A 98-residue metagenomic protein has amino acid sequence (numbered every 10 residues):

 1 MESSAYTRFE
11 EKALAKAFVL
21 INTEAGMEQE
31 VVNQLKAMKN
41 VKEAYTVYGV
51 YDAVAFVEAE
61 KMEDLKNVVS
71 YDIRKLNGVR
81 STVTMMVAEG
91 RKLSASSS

Functional and structural regions predicted by a protein language model:
M1-S98: A compositional/biophysical signature of low hydrophobicity enriched in polar/charged and small residues
